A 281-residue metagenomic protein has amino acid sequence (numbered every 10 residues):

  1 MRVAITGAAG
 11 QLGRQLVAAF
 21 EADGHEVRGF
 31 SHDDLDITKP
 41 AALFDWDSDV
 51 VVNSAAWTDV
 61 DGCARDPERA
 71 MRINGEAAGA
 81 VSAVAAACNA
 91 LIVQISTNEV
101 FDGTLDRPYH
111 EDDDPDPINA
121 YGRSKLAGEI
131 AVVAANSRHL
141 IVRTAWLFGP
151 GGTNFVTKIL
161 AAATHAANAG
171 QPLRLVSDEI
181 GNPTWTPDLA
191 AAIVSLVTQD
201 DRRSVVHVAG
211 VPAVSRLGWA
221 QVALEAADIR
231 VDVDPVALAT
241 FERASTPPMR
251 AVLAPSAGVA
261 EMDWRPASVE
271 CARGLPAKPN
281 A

Functional and structural regions predicted by a protein language model:
M1-E21: N-terminal Rossmann NAD(P)H-binding glycine-rich loop of SDR-like oxidoreductase domains
T6, F30, S54-A55, I92-N98 (+1 more regions): SDR active-site strand-loop-helix element
V27-A42: Adenosine-cofactor binding site in Rossmann-like domains, unifying the SAM/SAH pocket of S-adenosylmethionine-dependent
A41-G75: NAD(P)H-binding glycine-rich loop region in Rossmannoid oxidoreductase-like domains and their noncatalytic homologs
R65, R72, A77-A80, V100-V142 (+1 more regions): Catalytic helix-loop patch of NAD(P)-dependent Rossmann-fold dehydrogenases
I130-G181, P187-D188: NAD(P)-dependent short-chain dehydrogenase/reductase
Q171, A192, Q199-R243, A272-A281: Mid/C-terminal beta-alpha module of Rossmann-like enzyme folds, strongest in SDR-family dehydrogenases/epimerases
I229-V231, T246-A281: C-terminal amphipathic/interface module of NAD(P)-dependent oxidoreductases and related NAD-binding regulators
